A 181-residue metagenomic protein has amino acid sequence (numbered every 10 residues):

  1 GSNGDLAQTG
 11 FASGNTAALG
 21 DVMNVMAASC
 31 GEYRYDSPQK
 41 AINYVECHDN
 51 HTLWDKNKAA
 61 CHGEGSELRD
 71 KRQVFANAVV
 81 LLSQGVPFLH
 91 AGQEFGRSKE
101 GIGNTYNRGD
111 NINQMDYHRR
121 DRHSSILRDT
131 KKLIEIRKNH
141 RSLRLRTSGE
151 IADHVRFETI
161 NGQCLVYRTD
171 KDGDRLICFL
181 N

Functional and structural regions predicted by a protein language model:
G1-A91, F95-G96, I102, Y106 (+4 more regions): Conserved alpha/beta catalytic core and glycan-binding cleft of carbohydrate-active enzymes
Y106-M115: Acyl/amide activation-and-transfer machinery of modular secondary-metabolite enzymes
D116-T147: Catalytic cores of secreted or luminal carbohydrate-active enzymes
Y117-R128, T169-N181: Short, surface-exposed, charge-dense and proline/glycine-enriched linear segments
